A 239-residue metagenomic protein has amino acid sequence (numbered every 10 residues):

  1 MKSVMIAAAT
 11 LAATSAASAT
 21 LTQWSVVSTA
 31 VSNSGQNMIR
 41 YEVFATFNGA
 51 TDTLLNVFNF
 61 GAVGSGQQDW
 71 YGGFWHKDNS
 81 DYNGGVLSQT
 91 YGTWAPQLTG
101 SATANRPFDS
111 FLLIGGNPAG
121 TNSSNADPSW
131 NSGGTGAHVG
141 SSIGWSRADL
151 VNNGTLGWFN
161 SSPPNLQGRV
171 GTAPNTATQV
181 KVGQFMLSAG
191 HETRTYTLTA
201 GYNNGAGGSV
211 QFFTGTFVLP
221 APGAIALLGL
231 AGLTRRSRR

Functional and structural regions predicted by a protein language model:
M1-V4, R235-R239: Positively charged n-region of N-terminal signal peptides that target proteins for export
I6-T10, A224: Hydrophobic helical h-region of N-terminal Sec-dependent signal peptides in bacterial secretory/periplasmic proteins
A19-V26: Cleaved targeting-peptide boundary
T29-G144: Low-complexity, serine/threonine/proline/glycine-rich extracellular segments that form mucin-like
T29-M38, T46-D52, N152-G215: Ser/Thr/Pro-rich, low-complexity mucin-like regions that serve as glycosylated stalks/linkers or repetitive adhesive
T121-T176: Short helix-loop boundary/capping segments
P220-R238: A short, hydrophobic C-terminal helix/tail in secreted or cell-surface proteins
